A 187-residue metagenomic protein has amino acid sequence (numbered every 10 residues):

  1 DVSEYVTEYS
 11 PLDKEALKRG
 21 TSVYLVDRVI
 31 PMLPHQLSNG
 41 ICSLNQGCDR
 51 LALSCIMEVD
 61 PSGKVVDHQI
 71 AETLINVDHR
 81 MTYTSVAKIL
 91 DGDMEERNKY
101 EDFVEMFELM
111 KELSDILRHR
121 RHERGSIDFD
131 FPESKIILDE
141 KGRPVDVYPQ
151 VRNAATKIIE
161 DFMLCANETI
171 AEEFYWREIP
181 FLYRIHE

Functional and structural regions predicted by a protein language model:
V2-E187: Electropositive polyanion-binding surfaces
